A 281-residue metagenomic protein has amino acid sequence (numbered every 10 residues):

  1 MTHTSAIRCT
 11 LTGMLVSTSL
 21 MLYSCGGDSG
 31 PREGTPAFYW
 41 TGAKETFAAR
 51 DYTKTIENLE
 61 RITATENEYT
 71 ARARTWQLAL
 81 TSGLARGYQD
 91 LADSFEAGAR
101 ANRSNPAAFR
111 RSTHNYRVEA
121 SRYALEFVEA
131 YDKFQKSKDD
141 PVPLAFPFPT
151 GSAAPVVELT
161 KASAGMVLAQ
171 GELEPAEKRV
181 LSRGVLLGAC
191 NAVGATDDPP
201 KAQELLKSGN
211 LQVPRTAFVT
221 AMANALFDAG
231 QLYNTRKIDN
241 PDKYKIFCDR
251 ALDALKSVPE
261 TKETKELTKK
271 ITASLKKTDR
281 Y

Functional and structural regions predicted by a protein language model:
M1-M14: Bacterial N-terminal signal peptides that target proteins for export
M21-S24: C-terminal motif of bacterial Sec signal peptides marking the signal peptidase cleavage site
G26-S29: Bacterial signal peptide processing site
E33-K44, R74-A101, L125, E129-T235 (+1 more regions): Amphipathic alpha-helical repeat scaffolds of TPR domains
T35-R61: Alpha-helical segment of the N-proximal tetratricopeptide repeat
Y52, R110, R117, R179 (+3 more regions): TPR-repeat structural position
